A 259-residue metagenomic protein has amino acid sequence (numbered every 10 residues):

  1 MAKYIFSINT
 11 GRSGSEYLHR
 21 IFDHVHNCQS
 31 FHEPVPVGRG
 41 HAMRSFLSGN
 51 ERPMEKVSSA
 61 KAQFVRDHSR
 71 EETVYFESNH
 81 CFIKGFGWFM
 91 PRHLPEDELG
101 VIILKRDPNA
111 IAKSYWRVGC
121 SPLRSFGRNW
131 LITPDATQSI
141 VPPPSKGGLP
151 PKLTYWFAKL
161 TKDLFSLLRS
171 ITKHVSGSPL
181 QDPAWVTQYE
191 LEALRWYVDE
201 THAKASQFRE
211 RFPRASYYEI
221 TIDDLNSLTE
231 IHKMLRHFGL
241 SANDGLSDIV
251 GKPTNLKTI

Functional and structural regions predicted by a protein language model:
M1-R70, L246-I249, P253, T258-I259: PAPS-dependent sulfotransferase catalytic core
K3-S7, R70-S78, L99-V101, Y218: Generic beta-sheet signal
S7-T10, F76-F82, L104-R106, T221-D223: Short His-Asn-centered micro-motif
D23-V25, R70-E71, E96, F212-R214: Short, well-ordered coil/turn elements that cap or connect secondary structure elements
M54-S58, H80-I83, V198-T201: A conditional alpha-helix N-cap/helix-loop micro-motif detector
V65-F89: Glycine-rich phosphate-binding loop used to anchor ATP phosphates in small-molecule kinases, encompassing both
F86-R211, S216-D244: PAPS-dependent sulfotransferase catalytic domain
